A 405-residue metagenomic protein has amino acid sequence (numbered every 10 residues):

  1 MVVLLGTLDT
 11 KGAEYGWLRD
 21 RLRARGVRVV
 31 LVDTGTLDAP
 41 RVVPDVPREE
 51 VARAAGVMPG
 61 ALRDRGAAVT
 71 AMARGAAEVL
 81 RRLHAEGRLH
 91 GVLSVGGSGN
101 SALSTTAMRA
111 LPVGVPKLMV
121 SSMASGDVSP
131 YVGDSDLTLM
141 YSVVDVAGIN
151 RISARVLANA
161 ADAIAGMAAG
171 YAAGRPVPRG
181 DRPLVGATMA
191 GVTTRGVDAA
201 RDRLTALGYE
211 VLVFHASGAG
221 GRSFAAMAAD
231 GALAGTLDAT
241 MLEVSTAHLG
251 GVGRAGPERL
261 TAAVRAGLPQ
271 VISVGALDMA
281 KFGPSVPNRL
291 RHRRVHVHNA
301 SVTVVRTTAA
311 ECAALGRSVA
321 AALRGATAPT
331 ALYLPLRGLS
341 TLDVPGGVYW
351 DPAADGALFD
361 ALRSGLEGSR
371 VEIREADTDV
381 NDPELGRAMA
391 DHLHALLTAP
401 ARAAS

Functional and structural regions predicted by a protein language model:
V3, T10-G16, R21-A24, R28-V29 (+1 more regions): C-terminal non-catalytic interaction/assembly regions of soluble proteins
L5-T70, S121-S129, Y141-D162, M167: N-terminal glycine-rich anion-binding loop in soluble enzyme alpha/beta folds
T7-A13, H90-S104, G186-V197, S217-A219 (+5 more regions): Gly/Ser/Thr-rich loops at beta-strand to alpha-helix junctions that form or flank small-molecule/cofactor-binding
K11-D20, V30, T34-V46, G180-G218 (+2 more regions): Glycine-rich phosphate/diphosphate-binding loop of Rossmann-like nucleotide-binding domains
G91, L103-V132, Y141, L212-A216 (+1 more regions): Short, acidic/small-residue loops that bind anionic groups at enzyme active sites
S94-V113, V197-R201, P345-D351, F359: Short Gly/Thr/Asp-enriched flexible loops that form oxyanion-binding sites at enzyme active sites
P112-G114, L118-M167, P287-R291, V302-S318: Short, glycine-/small-residue-rich phosphate/pyrophosphate-handling segment
Y209-I272: A conserved active-site cap/scaffold subdomain adjacent to cofactor or substrate pockets
